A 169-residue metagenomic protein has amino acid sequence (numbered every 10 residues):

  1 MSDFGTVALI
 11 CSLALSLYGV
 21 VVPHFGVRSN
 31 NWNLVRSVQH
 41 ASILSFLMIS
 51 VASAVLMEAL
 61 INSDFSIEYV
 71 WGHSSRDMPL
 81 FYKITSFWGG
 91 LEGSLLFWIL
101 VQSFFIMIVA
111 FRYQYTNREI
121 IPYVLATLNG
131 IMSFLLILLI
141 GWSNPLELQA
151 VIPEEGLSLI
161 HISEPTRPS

Functional and structural regions predicted by a protein language model:
M1-S2: N-terminal hydrophobic targeting signals that begin at the initiator methionine
G5-N30, V35-A150: Hydrophobic cores of alpha-helical transmembrane segments in multi-pass integral membrane proteins
A150-L157: Surface-exposed loop and adjacent secondary-structure segments within mature catalytic domains
I160-S169: Single conserved hydrophobic/aromatic residue that forms the stacking wall/gate of nucleotide- or nucleobase-binding
